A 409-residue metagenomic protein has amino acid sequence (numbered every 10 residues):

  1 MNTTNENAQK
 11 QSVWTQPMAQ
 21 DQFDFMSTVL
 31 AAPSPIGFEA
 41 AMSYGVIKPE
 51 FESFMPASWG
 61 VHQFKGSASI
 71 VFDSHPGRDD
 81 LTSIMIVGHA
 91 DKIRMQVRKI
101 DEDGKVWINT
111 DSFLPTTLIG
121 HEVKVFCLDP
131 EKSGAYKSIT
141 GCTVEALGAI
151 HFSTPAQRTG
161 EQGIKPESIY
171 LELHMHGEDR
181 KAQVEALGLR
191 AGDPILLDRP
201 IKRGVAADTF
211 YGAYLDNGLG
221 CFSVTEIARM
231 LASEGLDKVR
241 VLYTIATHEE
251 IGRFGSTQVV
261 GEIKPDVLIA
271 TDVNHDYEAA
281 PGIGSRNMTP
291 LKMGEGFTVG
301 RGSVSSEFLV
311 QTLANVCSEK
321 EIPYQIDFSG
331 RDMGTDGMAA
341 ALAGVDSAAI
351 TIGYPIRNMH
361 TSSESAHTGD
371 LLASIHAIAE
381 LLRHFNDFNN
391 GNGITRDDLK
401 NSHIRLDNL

Functional and structural regions predicted by a protein language model:
M1-L409: N-terminal hydrophobic/helix-forming segments and targeting peptides
